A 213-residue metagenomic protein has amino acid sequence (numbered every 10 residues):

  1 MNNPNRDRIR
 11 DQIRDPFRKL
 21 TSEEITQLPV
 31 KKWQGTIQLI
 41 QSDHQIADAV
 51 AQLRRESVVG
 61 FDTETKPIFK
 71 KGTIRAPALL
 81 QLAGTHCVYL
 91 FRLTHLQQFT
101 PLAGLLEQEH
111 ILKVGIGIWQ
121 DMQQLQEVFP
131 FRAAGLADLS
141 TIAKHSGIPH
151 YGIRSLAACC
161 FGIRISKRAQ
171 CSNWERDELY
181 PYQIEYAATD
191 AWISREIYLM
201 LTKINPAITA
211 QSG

Functional and structural regions predicted by a protein language model:
M1-V59, L139, W192, I204-G213: N-terminal accessory regions of nucleic-acid-interacting proteins
I37-Q45, R54-V58, P67-K167, C171-Y186 (+1 more regions): Conserved DEDDh/DEDDy metal-dependent 3′-5′ exonuclease domain
F61-T63: Conserved, ordered domain cores of eukaryotic regulatory proteins
